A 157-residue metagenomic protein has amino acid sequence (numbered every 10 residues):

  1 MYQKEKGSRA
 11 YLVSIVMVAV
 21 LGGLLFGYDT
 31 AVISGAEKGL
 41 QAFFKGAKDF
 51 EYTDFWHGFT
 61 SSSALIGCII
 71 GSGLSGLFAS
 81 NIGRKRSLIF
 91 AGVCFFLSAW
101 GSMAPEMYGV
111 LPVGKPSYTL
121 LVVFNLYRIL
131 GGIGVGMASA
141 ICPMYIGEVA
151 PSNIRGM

Functional and structural regions predicted by a protein language model:
M1-M157: Transmembrane-helix signature of 12-pass secondary carriers
